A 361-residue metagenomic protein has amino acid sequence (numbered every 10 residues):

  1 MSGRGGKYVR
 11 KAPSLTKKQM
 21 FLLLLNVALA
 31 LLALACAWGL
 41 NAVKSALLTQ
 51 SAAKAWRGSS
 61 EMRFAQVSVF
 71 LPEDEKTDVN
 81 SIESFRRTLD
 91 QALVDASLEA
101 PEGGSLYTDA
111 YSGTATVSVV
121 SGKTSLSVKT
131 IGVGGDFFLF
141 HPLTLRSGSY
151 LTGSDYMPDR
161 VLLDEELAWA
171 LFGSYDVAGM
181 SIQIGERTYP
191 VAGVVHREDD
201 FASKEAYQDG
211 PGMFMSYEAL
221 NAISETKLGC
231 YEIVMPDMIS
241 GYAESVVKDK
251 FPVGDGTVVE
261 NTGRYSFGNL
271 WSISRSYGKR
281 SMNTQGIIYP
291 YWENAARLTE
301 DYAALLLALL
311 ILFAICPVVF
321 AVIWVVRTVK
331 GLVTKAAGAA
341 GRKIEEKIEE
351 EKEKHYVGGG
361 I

Functional and structural regions predicted by a protein language model:
G3-A53: Hydrophobic secretory-pathway targeting helix
G39-T114: Membrane-proximal extracellular/periplasmic loop immediately following the first transmembrane helix
E75-S84, T124-S127, M157-D159, D199-M213 (+1 more regions): Solvent-exposed, non-transmembrane alpha-helical starts
L106-Y150, D155: The feature marks short, hydrophobic/small-residue-biased sequence motifs that occur predominantly
T124-S127, G132, S149-L162, S181-R197: Beta-strand-rich non-transmembrane domains
D136-L145, E165-M238, E244-A295: Mid-to-C-terminal secondary-structure elements that act as membrane-proximal/extracytoplasmic interface segments
A296-C316: N-terminal membrane-entry
A314-I361: Juxtamembrane interface at the cytosolic side of transmembrane helices
